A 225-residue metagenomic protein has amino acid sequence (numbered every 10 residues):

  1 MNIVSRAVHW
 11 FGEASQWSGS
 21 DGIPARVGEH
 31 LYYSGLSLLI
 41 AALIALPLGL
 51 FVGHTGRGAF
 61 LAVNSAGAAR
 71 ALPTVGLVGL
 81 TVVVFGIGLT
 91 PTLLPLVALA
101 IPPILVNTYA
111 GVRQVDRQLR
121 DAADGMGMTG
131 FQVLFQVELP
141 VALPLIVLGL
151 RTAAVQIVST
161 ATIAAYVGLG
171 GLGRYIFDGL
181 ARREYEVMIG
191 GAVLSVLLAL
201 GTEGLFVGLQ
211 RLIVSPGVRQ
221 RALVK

Functional and structural regions predicted by a protein language model:
M1-L38: Periplasmic/extracellular loop-to-transmembrane helix junction in inner-membrane transport proteins
P24-G35, A66-A69, V82, G86 (+3 more regions): Alpha-helical membrane-interface segments at transmembrane helix boundaries
A25-Y33, V82-P103, L143, V187 (+1 more regions): Loop-to-helix entry region at the N-terminal start of transmembrane alpha-helices in multi-pass membrane transporters
G35, A98, F131-I163, E186 (+4 more regions): Transmembrane alpha-helices
L48-T81, L96, I104-Q114, D121: Cytoplasmic-entry segments and transmembrane alpha-helices of multi-pass inner-membrane transporters
G56, A110-R113, R117, G190-K225: C-terminal transmembrane helix and the adjacent membrane-cytosol boundary/short C-terminal tail of inner/organellar
A66, V82-V83, T160-I189, V193-S195 (+2 more regions): Glycine-rich helix-loop "coupling/hinge" segments at transmembrane-helix boundaries in multipass transporters
N107-I146, L150, L172, I176: Short cytoplasmic-facing helical segments at TM-TM junctions of multi-pass membrane proteins
